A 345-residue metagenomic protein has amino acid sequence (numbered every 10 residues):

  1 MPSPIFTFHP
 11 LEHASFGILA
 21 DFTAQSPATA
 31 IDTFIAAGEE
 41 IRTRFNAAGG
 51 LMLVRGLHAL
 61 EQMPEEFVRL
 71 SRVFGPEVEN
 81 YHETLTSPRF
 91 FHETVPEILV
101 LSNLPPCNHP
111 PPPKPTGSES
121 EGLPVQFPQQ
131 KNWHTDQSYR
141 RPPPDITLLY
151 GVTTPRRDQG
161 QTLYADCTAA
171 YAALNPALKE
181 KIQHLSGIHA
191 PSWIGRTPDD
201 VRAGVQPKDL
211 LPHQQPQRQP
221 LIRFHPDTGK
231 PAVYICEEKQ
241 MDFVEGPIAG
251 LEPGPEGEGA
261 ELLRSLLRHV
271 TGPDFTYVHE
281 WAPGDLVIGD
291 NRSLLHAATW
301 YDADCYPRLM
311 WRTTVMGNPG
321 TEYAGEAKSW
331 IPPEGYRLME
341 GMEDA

Functional and structural regions predicted by a protein language model:
P2-A47, L53-I288, R292-A345: Fe(II)/2-oxoglutarate oxygenase catalytic core
